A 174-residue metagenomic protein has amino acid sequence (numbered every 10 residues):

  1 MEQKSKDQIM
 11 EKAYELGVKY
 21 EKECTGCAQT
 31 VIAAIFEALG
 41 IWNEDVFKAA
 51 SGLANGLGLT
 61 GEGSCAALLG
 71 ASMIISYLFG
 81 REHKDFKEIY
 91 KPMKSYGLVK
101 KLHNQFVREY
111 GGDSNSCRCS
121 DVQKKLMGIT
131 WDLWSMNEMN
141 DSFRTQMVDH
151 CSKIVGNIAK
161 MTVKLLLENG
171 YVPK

Functional and structural regions predicted by a protein language model:
M1-E23: Polybasic, low-complexity association/targeting segments
S5, N43-F47, L133-S135: Active-site-adjacent bridging/hinge elements
I9, A13-L16, C27-A28, W42-A49 (+6 more regions): General structural feature for long, well-ordered alpha-helical segments within catalytic domains of soluble enzymes
Y14-G17, E21, A54-L57, V107-G111: Generic secondary-structure transition motif, activating predominantly at the C-termini of alpha-helices
E21, T25-F79: Small-residue-enriched, tightly packed secondary-structure blocks
A33-E37, S72-I75, K87-K174: Amphipathic alpha-helical interface segments
E82-K84: Active-site-proximal mixed secondary-structure blocks
